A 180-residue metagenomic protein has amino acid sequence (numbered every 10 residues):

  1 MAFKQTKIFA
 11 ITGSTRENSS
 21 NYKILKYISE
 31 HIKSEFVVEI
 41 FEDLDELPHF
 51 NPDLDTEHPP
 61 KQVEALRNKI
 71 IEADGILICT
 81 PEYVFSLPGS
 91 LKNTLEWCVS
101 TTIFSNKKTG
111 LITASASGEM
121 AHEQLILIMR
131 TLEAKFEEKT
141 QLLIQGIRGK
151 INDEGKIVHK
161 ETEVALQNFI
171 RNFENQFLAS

Functional and structural regions predicted by a protein language model:
M1-K4, E137-S180: Glycine-rich phosphate/pyrophosphate-binding loop and the adjoining helix
A2-E35: N-terminal beta1-alpha1 ligand-phosphate binding loop
I11-G13, F41, I112: Short hydrophobic segments within beta-strands
T15-R16, D45, A116: Short, glycine/serine-rich, charged loops/turns that create anion-binding and catalytic segments at active sites
N21, L25, V63, L91 (+4 more regions): A general structural signal for well-ordered alpha-helical segments in protein cores
S29-L47: N-terminal glycine-rich anion-binding loop in soluble enzyme alpha/beta folds
D43-P59, I151-D153: N-terminal beta-loop-helix "entrance" segment that forms/cooperates in small-molecule cofactor or anionic ligand
H58-E133: Helix-loop-strand module that forms the ligand-binding subsite of alpha/beta enzymes
